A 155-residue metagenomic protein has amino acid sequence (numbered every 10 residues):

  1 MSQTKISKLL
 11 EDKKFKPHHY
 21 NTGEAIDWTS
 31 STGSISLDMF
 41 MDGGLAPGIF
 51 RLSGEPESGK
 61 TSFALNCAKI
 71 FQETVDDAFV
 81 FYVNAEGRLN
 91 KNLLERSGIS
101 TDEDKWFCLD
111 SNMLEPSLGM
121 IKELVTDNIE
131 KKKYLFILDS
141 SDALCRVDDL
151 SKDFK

Functional and structural regions predicted by a protein language model:
S2-E103, S117-T126: The Walker A/P-loop phosphate-binding site
D104-N112: Short acidic-hydrophobic, aromatic-tinged amphipathic segments that line or gate anion-handling sites
S111-K155: P-loop NTPase motor core
